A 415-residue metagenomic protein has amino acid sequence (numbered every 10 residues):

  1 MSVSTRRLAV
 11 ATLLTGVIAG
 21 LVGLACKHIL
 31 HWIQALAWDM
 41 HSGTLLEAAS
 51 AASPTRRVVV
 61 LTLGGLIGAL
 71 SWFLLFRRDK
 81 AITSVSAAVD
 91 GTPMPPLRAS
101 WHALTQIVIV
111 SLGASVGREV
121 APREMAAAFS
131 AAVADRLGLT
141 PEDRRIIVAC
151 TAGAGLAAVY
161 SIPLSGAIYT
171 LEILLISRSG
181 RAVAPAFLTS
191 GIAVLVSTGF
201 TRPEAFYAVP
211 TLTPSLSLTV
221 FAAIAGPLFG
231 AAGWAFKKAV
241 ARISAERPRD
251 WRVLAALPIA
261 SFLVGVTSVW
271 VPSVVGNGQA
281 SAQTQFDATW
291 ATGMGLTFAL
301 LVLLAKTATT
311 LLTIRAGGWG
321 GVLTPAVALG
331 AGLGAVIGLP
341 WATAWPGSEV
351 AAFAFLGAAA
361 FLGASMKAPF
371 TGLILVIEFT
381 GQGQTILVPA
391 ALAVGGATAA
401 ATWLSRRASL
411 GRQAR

Functional and structural regions predicted by a protein language model:
M1-R415: Alpha-helical transmembrane segments and immediately membrane-proximal extracytoplasmic
